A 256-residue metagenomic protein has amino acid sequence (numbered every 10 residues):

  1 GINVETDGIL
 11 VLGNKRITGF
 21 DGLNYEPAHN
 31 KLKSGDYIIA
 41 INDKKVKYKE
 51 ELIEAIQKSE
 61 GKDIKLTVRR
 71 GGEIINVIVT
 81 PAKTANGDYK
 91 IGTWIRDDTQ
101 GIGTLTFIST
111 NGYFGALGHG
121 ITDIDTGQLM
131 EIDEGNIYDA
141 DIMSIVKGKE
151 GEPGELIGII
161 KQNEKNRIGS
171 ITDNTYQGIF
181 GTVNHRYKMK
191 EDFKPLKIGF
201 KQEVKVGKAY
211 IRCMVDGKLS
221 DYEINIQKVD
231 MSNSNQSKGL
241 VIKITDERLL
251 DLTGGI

Functional and structural regions predicted by a protein language model:
G1-K33, S237-G239: PDZ/PDZ-like groove recognition
K15-L23, Y48-K49, K190-F193, E247-L249: Short, structured beta-strand/loop micro-motifs enriched in basic residues and often containing a Trp
E26-K31, E54-Q57, K201, I256: Short, surface-exposed secondary-structure edge patches
P27-E50: Conserved PDZ fold ligand-binding element
K44-A55, N76, S220-Y222: Short, Lys/Arg- and Gly-enriched loop/turn segments at beta-strand edges
I53-T93: PDZ-domain C-terminal substructure recognizer with occasional recognition of PDZ-binding tails
K83, G87-G254: Serine endopeptidase catalytic core focused on the charge-relay Asp
